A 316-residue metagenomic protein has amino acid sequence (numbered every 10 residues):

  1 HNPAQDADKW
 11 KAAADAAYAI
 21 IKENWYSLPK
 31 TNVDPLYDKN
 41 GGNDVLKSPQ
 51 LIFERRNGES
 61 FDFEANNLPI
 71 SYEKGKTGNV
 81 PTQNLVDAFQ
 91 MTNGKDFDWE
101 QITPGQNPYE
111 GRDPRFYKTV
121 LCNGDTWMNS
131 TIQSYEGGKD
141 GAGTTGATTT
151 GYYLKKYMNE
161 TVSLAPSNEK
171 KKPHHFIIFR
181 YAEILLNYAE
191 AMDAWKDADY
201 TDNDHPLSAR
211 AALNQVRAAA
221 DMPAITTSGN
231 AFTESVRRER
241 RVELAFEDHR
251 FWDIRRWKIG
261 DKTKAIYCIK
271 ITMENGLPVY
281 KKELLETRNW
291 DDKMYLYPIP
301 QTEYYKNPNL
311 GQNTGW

Functional and structural regions predicted by a protein language model:
H1-Q83, D87-W316: Acidic/polar-rich alpha-helix caps and helix-coil junctions
